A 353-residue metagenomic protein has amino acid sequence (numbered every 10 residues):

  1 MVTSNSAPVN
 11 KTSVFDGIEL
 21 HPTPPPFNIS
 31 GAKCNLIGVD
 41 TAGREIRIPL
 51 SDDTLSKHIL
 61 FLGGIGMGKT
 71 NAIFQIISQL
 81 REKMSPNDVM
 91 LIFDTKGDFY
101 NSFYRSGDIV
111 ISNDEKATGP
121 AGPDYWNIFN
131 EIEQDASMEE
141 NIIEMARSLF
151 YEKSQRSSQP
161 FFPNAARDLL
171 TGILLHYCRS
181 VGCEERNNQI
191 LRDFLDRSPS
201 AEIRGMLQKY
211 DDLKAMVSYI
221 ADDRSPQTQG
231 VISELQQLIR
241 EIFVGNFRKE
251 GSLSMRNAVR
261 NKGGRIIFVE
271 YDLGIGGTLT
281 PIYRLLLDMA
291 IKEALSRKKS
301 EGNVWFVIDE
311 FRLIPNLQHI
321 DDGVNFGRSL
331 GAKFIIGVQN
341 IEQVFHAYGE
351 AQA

Functional and structural regions predicted by a protein language model:
M1-G17: Long, basic/Gly/Ser/Thr-rich N-terminal segments that mediate initial subcellular attachment or targeting
S6-P8, P25-N28, K33-I46, D52-A332: P-loop NTPase motor domains
I18-P22: N-terminal zymogen propeptides
V324-A353: Conserved ATP-driven motor cores of ASCE-family P-loop NTPases powering translocation/secretion/packaging/pilus
